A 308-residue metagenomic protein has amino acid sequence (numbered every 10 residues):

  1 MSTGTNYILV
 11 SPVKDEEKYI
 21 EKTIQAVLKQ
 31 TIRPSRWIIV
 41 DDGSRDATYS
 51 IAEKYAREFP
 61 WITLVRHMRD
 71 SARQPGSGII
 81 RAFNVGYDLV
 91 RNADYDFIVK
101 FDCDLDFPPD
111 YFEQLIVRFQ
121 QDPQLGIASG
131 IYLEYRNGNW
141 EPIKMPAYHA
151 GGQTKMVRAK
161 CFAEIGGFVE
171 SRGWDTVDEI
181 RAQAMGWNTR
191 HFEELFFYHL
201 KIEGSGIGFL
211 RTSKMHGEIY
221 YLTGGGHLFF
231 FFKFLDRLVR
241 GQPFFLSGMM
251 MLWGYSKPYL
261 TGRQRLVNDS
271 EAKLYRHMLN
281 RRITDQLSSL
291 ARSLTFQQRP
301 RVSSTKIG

Functional and structural regions predicted by a protein language model:
M1-K29: N-proximal low-complexity "stem/linker" segments adjacent to membrane-targeting elements
Q25-S71: Acidic donor-binding segment of Leloir-type glycosyltransferases
S71, D106-P142: Conserved donor NDP-sugar-binding/catalytic core segment of glycosyltransferases
I80-F97: Active-site nucleotide-sugar/metal-binding loop of Leloir-type enzymes
D94-D106: Short beta-strand-to-loop acidic/aromatic patch adjacent to the donor-nucleotide binding site
G151-G166: Conserved nucleotide-sugar donor-binding and metal-coordinating catalytic region shared by glycosyltransferases
F168-F234: Catalytic donor/gating beta->alpha subdomain of glycosyltransferases that bind UDP-sugars
T212-G308: Non-catalytic, C-terminal membrane-associated alpha-helical segments of glycosyltransferases
